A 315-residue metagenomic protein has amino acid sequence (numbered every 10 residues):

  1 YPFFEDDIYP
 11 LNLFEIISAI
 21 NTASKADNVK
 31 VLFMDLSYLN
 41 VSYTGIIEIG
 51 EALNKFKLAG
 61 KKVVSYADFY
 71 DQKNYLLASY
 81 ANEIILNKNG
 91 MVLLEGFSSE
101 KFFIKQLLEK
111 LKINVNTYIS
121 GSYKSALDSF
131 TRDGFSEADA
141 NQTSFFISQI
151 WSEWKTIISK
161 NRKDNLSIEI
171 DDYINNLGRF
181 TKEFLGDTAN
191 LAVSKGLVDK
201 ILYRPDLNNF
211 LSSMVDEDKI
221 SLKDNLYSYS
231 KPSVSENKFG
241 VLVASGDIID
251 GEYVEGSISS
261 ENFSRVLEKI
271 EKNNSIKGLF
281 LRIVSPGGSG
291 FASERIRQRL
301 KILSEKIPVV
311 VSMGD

Functional and structural regions predicted by a protein language model:
Y1-T181, G186, S212-V311: Small-residue-centered hinge/linker elements
K195, K200-I201: Conserved, well-ordered alpha-helix/loop/beta-strand core segments that scaffold catalytic motifs
R204-D206, F210-S213: Amphipathic alpha-helical
G314: Extracytoplasmic Gram-positive cell-surface binding/anchoring modules and repeats
